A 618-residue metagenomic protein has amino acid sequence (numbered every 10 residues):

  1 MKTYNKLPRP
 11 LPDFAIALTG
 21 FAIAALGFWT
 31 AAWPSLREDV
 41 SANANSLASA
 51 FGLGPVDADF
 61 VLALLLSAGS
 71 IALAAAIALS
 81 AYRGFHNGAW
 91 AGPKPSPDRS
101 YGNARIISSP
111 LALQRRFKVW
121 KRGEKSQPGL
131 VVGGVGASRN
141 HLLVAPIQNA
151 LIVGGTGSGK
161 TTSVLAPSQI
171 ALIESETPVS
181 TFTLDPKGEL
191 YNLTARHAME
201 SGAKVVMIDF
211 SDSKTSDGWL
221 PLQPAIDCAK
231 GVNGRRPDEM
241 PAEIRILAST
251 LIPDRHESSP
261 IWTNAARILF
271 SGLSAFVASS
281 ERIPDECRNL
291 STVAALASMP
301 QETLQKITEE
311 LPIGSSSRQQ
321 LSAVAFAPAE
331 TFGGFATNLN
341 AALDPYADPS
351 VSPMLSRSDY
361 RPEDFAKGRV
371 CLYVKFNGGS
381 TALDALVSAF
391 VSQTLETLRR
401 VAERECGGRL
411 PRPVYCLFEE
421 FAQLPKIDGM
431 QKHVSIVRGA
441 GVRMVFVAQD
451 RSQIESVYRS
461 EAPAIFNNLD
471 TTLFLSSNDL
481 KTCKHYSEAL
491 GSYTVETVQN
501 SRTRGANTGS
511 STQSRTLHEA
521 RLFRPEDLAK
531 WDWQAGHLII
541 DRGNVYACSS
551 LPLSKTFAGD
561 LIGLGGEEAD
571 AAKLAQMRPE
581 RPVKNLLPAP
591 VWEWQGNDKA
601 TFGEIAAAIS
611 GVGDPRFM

Functional and structural regions predicted by a protein language model:
M1-S158, T162-I170, S175-T177, K214 (+3 more regions): Basic- and hydrophobic-enriched, low-structure N-terminal and domain-boundary segments that flank ATP-binding catalytic
I23, R105, S126, V132 (+9 more regions): Polar low-complexity intrinsically disordered regions enriched in Ser/Thr and small residues
D39, N43-A50, M240, M299-P300 (+2 more regions): Short, solvent-exposed helix-helix connector turns and helix-capping sites enriched in acidic/polar residues
F117-G123, G231-R235, I252-S259, I283 (+1 more regions): Low-complexity, polar-biased intrinsically disordered regions enriched in Pro/Ser/Thr/Gly
R122-A137, I313-E330, V495-Q499: N-terminal short leaders/motifs
H141-V442, V457, E526-A547, L551-K555 (+1 more regions): P-loop NTPase motor domains
V434-I436, A440-L538: Conserved ATP-driven motor cores of ASCE-family P-loop NTPases powering translocation/secretion/packaging/pilus
